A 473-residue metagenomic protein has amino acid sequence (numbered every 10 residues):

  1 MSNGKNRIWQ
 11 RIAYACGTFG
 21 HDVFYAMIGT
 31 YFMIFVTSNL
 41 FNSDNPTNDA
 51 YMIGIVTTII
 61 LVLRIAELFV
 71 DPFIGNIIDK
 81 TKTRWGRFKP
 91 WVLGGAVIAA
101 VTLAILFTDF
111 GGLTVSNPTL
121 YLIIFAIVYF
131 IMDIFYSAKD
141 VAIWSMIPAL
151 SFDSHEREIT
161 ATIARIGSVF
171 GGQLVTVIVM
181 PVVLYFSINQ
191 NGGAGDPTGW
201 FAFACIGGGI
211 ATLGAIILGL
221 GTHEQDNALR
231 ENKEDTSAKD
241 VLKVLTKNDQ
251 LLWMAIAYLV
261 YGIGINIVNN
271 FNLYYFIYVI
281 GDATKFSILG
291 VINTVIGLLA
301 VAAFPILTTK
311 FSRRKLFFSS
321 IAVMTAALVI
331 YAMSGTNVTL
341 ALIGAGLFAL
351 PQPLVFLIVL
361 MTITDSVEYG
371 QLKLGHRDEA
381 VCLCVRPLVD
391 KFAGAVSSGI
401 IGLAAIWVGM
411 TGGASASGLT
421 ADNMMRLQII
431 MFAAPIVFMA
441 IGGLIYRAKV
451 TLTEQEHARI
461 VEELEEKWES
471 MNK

Functional and structural regions predicted by a protein language model:
S2-K473: Membrane-embedded alpha-helical bundles of multi-pass transporters/translocases, especially carrier/permease families
